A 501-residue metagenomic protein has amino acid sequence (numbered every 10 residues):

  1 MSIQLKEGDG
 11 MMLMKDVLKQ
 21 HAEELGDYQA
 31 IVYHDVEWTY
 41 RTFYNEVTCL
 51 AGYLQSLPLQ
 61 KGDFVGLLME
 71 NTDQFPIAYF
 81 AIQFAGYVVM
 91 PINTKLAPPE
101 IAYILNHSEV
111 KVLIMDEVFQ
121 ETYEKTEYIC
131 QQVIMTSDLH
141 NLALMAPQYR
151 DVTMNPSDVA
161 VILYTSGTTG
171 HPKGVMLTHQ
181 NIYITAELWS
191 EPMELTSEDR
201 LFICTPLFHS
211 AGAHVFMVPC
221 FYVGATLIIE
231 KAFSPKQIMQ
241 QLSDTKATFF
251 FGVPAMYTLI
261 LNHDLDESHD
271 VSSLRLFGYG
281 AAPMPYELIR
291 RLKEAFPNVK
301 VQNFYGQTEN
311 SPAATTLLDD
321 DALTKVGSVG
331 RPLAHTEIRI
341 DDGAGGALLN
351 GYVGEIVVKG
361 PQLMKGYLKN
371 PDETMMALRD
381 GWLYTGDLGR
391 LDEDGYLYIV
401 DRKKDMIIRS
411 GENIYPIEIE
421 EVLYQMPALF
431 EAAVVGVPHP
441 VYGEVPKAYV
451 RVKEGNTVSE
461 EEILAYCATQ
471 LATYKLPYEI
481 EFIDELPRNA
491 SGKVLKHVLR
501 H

Functional and structural regions predicted by a protein language model:
L5-G10, D138-V159: Flexible, low-complexity linker/hinge segments
G10, K19, D27-T72, P76-F80 (+2 more regions): Conserved AMP-binding/adenylate-forming core of the ANL superfamily
D27, P147-Y164, H171, E194-R200: Conserved pre-ATP/AMP-binding loop-to-beta segment of ANL
T39-R41, A160-I184: Conserved AMP-binding A3 loop
L96, L113, F250, G360 (+5 more regions): AMP-binding/adenylate-forming catalytic core of the ANL superfamily
Y183-R200, F208-T248, H263: Conserved AMP-binding/adenylation subdomain of ANL enzymes
A247-G252, H263-T324: Gly/Ser/Thr-rich phosphate-binding loop
R331-H335, G346-A377, I414: Conserved ATP/PPi-binding loop(s) of AMP-dependent carboxylate-activating enzymes
